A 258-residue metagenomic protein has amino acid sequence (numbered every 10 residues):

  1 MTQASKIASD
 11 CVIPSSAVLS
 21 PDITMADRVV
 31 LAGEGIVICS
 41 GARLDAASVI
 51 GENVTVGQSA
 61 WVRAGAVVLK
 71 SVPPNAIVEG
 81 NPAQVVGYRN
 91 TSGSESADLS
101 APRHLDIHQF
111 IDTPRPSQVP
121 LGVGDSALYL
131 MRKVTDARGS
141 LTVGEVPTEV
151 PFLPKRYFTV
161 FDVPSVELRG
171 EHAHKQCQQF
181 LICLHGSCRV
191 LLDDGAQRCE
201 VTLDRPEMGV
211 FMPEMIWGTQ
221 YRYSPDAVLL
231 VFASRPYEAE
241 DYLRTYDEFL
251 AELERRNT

Functional and structural regions predicted by a protein language model:
M1, I13, F152-R156, L229: A broad structural signal for short, well-ordered beta-strand segments within beta-sheet-rich domains
M1-E79, Q84-V85, F211-M212, W217: Structural signal for interior beta-strand "rungs" in well-ordered beta-sheet cores of soluble enzyme domains
R63, S71, Q176, C183 (+3 more regions): A short, compositionally biased micro-patch
L69, V85-R89, E238-D241: A short beta-to-alpha transition loop/helix N-cap that caps and shapes the active-site region
P74-N75, E79-Q109: Contiguous mid-protein beta-loop-alpha structural module that forms a pocket-lining wall or clamp of enzyme active
N81, H185, F232-S234: Cofactor-binding loop segments of dinucleotide-utilizing enzymes, especially the Rossmann-like FAD- and NAD(P)+-binding
S100-M208, P225-D226, E238-D247, E252-T258: Non-catalytic, conserved peripheral segments adjacent to functional cores
V190-L191, V210-M212, G218-Y223, V231: Short beta-strand His + acidic residue motifs that chelate non-heme Fe in jelly-roll/DSBH and cupin folds
